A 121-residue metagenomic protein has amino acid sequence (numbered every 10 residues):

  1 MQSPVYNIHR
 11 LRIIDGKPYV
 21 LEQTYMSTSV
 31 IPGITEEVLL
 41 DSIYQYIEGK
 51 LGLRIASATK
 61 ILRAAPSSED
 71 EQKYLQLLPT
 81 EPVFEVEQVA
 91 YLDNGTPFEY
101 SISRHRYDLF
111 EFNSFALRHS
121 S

Functional and structural regions predicted by a protein language model:
M1-S121: C-terminal all-alpha effector/ligand-binding and dimerization domain of prokaryotic HTH-type transcriptional repressors
